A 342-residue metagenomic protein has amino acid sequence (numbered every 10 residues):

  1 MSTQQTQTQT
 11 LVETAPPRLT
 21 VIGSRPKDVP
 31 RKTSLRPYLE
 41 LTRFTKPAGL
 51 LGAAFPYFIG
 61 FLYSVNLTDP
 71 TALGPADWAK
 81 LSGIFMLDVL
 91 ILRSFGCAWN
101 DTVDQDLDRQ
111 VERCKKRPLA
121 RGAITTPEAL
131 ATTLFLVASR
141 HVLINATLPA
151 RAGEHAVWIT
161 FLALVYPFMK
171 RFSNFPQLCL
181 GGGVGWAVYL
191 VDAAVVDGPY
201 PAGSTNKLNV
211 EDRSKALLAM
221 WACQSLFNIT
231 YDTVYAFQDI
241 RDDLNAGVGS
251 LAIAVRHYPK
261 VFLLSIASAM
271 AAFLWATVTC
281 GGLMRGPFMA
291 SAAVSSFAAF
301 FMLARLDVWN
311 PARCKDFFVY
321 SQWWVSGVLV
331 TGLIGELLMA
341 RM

Functional and structural regions predicted by a protein language model:
M1-M342: Multi-pass alpha-helical membrane architecture of UbiA-family and related isoprenoid/lipid prenyltransferases
